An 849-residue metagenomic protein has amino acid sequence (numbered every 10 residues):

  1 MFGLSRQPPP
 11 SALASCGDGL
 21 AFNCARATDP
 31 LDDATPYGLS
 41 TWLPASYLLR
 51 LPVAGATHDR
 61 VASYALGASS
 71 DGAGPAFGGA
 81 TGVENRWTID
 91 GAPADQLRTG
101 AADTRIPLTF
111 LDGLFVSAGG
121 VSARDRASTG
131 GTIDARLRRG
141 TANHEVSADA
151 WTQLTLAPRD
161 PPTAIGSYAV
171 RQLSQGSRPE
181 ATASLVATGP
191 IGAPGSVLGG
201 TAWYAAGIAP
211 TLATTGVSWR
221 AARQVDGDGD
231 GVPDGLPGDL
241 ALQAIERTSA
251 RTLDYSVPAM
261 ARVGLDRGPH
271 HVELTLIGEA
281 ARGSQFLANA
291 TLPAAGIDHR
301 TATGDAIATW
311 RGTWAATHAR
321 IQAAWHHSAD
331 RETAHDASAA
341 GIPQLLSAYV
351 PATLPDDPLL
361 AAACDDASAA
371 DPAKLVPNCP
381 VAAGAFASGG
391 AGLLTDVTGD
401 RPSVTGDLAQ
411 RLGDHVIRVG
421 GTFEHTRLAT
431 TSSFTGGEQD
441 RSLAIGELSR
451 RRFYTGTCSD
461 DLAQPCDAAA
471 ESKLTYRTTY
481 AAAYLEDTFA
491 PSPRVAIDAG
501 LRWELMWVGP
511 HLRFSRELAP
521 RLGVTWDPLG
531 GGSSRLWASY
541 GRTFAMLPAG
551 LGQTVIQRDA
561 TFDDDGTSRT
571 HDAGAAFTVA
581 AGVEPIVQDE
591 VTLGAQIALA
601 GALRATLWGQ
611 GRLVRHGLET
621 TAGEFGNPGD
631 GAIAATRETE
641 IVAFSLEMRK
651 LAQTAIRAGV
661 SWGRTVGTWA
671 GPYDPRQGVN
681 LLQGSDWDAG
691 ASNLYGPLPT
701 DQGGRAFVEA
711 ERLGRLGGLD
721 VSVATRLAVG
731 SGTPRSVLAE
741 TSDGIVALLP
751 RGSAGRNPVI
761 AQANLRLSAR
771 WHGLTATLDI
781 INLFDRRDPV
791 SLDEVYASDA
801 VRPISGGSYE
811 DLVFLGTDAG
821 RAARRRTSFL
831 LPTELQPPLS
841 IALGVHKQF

Functional and structural regions predicted by a protein language model:
F2-R139, A169, S184-G192: Periplasmic N-terminal accessory/gating domains of Gram-negative outer-membrane beta-barrel systems
A148-L156, Y204-L212, L274-A280, I321-H327 (+8 more regions): Transmembrane beta-barrel strands of outer-membrane/channel proteins
Q175-G283, D298-R320, P520: Transmembrane beta-barrel wall of Gram-negative outer-membrane proteins
P194-G195, A202, P269-L274, R282 (+9 more regions): Repeated loop/turn-to-beta-strand initiation elements of outer-membrane beta-barrel proteins
L276-Y484, A622-A643: Replace "related TpsB outer-membrane translocases also match" with "some related outer-membrane beta-barrels such as
K374-A385, S472, G523-D630, A635 (+1 more regions): Solvent-exposed loop/turn elements at secondary-structure boundaries
R494, T606-E740, G844-H846: Gram-negative outer-membrane beta-barrel transporters
G717-D720, R726-S742, S768-F849: C-terminal beta-signal and adjacent terminal beta-strands/loops of Gram-negative outer-membrane beta-barrel proteins
